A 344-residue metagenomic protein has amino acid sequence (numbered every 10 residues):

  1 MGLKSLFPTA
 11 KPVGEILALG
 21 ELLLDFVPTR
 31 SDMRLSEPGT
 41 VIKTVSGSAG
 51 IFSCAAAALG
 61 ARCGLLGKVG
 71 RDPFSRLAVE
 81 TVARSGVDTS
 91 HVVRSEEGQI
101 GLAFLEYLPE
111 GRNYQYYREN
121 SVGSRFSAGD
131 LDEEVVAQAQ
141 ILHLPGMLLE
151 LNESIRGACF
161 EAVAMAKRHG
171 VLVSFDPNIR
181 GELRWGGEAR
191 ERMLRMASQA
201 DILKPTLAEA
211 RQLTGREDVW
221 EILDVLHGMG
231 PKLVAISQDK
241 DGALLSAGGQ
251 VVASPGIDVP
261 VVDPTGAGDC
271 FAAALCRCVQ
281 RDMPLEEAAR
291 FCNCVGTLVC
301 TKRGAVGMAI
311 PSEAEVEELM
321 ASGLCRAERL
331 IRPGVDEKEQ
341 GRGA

Functional and structural regions predicted by a protein language model:
G2-D88, V262, R326-A344: Glycine-rich phosphate/adenosyl-contacting loop at the front of the ribokinase-like
G2-L17, A164, G215-A344: Conserved phosphate-binding/catalytic region of the ribokinase-like
G20-L22, M147, P177, C270: Active-site metal-binding loops of divalent metal-dependent hydrolases
A56, T206, G268: Short, conserved phosphate/pyrophosphate- and ester-handling motifs at nucleotide-, phospho-/glycolipid
G60, G86, R168-G170, G230 (+1 more regions): Glycine-centered short loops/turns at secondary-structure junctions
R62-G146, V316-A344: Conserved N-terminal subdomain of the carbohydrate kinase-like
E134-V135, R195-M196, H227: Structural alpha-helical scaffold elements that stabilize or flank donor/cofactor-binding regions in carbohydrate
I141, M147-D224, D241-A243: Conserved beta-alpha-beta core of the PfkB/ribokinase-like small-molecule kinase fold
